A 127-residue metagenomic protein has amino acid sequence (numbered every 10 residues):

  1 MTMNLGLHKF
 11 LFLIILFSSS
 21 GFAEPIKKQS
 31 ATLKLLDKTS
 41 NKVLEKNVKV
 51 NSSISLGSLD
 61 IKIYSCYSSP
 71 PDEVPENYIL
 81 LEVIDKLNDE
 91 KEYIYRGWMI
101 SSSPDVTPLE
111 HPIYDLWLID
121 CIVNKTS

Functional and structural regions predicted by a protein language model:
M1-M3, I14-I15: Short hydrophobic transmembrane-like helices used for membrane targeting/insertion
T2-L7, G21-S127: N- and C-terminal low-complexity/disordered segments
K9-S18: Sec-dependent N-terminal signal peptides
